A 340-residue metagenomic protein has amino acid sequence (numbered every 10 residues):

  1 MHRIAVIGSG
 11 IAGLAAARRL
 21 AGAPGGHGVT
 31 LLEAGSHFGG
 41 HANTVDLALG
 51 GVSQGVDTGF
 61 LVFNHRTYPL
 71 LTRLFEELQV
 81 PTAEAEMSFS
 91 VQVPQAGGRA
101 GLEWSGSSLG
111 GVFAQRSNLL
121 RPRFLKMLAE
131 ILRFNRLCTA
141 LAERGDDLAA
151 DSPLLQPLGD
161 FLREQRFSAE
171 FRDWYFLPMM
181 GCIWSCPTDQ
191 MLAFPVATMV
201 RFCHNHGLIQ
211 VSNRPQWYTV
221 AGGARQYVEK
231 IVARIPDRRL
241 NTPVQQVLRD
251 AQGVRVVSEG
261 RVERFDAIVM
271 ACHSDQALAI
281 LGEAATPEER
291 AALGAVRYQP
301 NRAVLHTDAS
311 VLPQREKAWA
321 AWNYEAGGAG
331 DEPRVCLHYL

Functional and structural regions predicted by a protein language model:
H2-L31: N-terminal Rossmann-like FAD-binding beta1-loop-alpha1 element of flavoenzymes
A12, H37, D275: Conserved Rossmann-like nucleotide-cofactor binding loop
R18, G22, L47, A233 (+1 more regions): Short, well-ordered alpha-helices that flank and scaffold nucleotide-derived cofactor binding pockets
A21-A48: Glycine-rich FAD pyrophosphate-binding loop
A23, P243-L340: Mid-domain catalytic core of redox enzymes that form a hydrophobic substrate pocket/lid adjacent to a catalytic redox
V45-L71: N-terminal glycine-rich dinucleotide-binding loop that anchors FAD/FMN and/or NAD(P) in oxidoreductases
H65-V196: Mobile amphipathic helical/loop "lid" adjacent to a hydrophobic cofactor/ligand pocket
R201-S258: Helical element adjacent to the flavin cofactor pocket in flavoenzyme catalytic cores
